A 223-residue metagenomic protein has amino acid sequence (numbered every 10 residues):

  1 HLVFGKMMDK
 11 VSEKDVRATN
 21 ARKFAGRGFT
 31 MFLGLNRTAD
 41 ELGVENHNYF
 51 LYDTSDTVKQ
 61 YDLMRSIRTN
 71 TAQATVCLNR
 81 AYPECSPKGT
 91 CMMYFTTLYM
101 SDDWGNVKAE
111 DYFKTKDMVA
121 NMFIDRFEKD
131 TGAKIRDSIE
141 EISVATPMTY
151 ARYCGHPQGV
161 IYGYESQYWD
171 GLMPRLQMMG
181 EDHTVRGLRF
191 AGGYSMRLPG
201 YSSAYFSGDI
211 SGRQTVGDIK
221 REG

Functional and structural regions predicted by a protein language model:
H1-M7, G34-N36, P87-M122: Conserved FAD/dinucleotide-binding core of flavoprotein oxidoreductases
H1-S86: Mid-domain catalytic core of redox enzymes that form a hydrophobic substrate pocket/lid adjacent to a catalytic redox
G28, D103-Y112, F190-M196: Glycine- and acidic
L33, F95, F127, L188 (+2 more regions): Hydrophobic, well-ordered secondary-structure elements that form the walls of internal hydrophobic environments
T38-A39, R68, K88, D111-R152: Flavin-binding catalytic cores
Q73-T75, A133-R197: A glycine-rich dinucleotide-binding beta-alpha-beta segment and adjacent secondary-structure elements that constitute
P83-T90, M179-T184: Short glycine/proline-enriched loop/turn "hinge" motifs that connect secondary-structure elements and lie
G193-I219: A conserved FAD-binding loop/helix module that cradles the flavin
